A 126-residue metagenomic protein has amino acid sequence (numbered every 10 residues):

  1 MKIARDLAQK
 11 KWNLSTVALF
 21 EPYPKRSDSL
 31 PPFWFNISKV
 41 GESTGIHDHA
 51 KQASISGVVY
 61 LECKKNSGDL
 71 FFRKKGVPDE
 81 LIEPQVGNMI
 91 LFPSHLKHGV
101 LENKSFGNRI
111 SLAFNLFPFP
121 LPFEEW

Functional and structural regions predicted by a protein language model:
M1-R26: Non-heme Fe(II)/2-oxoglutarate
V17-F20, R26-E102, G107-S111, F117-W126: Catalytic core of non-heme Fe(II) oxygenases with the double-stranded beta-helix
